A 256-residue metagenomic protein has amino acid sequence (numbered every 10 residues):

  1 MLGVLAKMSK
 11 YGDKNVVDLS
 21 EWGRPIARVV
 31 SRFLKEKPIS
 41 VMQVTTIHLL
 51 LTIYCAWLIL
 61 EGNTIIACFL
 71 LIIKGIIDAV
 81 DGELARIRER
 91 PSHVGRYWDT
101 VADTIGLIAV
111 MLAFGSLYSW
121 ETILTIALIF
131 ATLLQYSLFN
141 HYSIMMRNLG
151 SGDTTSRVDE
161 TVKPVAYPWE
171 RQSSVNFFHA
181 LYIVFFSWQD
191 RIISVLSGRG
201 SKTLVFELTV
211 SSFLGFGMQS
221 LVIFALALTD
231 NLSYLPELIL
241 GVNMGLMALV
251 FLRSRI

Functional and structural regions predicted by a protein language model:
M1-P25, M145-I256: C-terminal membrane-associated helical module and adjoining short loops/tails
V29, A79, E83, S137-L149: Membrane-spanning helices that line or support transport/gating and their immediate boundary helices in channels
V30, H48-A56, G106-A113, M218-L226: Hydrophobic, membrane-inserted alpha-helices
V41-T46, W98-T104, E207-G217: Select subsegments of transmembrane alpha-helices in polytopic membrane proteins, especially boundary-proximal
V41-V94, V110-M111, A127-F130: Membrane-embedded alpha-helical segments that form the functional core of polytopic membrane enzymes, especially those
I59-I66, S116-I123, L228-P236: Transmembrane helix interruption/hinge and helix-loop junction motifs
I87-V94, Y118-W120, N148-G152: Juxtamembrane helix-boundary/capping and inter-helix hinge elements in multi-pass membrane proteins
G115-M145: Alpha-helical transmembrane segments
